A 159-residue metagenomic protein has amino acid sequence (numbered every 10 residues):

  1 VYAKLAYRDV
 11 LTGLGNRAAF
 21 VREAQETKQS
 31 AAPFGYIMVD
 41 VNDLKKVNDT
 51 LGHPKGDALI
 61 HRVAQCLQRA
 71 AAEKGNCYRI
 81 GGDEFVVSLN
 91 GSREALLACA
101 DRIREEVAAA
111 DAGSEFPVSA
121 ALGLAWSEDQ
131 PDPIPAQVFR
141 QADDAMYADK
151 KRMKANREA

Functional and structural regions predicted by a protein language model:
K4-Y7, N16-G35, N42-R69, Y78-G82 (+4 more regions): Conserved long alpha-helical elements within nucleotide-processing catalytic cores of c-di-GMP signaling and class III
Y36, F85, A120-L124: A structural signal for short, well-ordered beta-strand segments
H53, L97-R104, A121, W126-A159: Catalytic-core segments of nucleotide cyclases and related cyclic-nucleotide turnover enzymes
R69-K74, R102-E115, R152: Short catalytic/binding micro-motifs of nucleotide second-messenger systems
N76-C77, E115-G123: Residues at or immediately flanking beta-strands
S88-L89, W126: A structural signal for hydrophobic residues in beta-strands of small regulatory alpha/beta folds
